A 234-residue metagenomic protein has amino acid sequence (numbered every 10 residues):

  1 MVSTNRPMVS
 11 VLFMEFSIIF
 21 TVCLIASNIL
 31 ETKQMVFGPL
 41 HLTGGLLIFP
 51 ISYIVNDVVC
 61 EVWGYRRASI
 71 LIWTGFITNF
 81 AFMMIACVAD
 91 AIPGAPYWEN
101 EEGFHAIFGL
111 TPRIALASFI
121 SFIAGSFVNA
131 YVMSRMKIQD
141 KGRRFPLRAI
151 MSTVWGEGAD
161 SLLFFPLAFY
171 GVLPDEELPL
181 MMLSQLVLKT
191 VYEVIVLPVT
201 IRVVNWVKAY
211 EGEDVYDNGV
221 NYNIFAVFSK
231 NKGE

Functional and structural regions predicted by a protein language model:
M1-F76, F80: Hydrophobic transmembrane alpha-helices
E31, M35, F82-D90, G125 (+4 more regions): Alpha-helical transmembrane segments and their lipid-water interface positions in multi-pass membrane proteins
T43, L47, G103-A117, S184-Q185: Short aromatic-rich membrane-water interface segments that cap or initiate transmembrane helices in multi-pass membrane
V88-T111: Membrane-interface interhelical connector segments
Q139-G158: Internal alpha-helical transmembrane segments of multi-pass membrane proteins
S152, L180-E193: Pore-lining and gate-forming transmembrane alpha-helices of multi-pass membrane transport proteins
T153, L162-Y170: A structural feature that tracks compact, well-ordered secondary-structure segments with a strong bias toward
V204-E234: Short, highly charged, low-complexity non-transmembrane loops/tails of multi-pass membrane proteins
